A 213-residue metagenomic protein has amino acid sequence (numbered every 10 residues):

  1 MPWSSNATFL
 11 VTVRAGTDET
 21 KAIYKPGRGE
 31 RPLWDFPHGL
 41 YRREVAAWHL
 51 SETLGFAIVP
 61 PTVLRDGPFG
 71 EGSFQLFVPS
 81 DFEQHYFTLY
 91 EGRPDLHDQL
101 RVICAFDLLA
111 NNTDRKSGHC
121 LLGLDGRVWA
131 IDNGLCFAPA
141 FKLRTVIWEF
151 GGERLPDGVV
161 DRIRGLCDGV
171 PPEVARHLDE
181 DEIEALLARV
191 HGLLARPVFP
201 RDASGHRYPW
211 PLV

Functional and structural regions predicted by a protein language model:
M1-T113, S117-G118, L124-I131: Conserved ATP-binding subdomain of kinase catalytic cores across diverse folds
R14, P37, G123-V213: C-terminal catalytic region of ATP-dependent kinase domains
